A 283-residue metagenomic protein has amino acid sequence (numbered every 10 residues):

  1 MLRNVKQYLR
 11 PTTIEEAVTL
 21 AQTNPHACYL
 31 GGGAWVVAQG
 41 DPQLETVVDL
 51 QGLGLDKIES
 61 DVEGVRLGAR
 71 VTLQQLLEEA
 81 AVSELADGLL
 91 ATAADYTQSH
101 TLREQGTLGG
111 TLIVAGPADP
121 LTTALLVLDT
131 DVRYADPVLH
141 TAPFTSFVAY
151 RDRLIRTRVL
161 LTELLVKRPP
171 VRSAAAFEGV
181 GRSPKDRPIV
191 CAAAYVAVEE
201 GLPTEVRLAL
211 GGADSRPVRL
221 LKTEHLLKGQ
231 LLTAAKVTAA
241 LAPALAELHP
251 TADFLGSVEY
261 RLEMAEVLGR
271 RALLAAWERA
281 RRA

Functional and structural regions predicted by a protein language model:
M1-A283: C-terminal structural segment of proteins
